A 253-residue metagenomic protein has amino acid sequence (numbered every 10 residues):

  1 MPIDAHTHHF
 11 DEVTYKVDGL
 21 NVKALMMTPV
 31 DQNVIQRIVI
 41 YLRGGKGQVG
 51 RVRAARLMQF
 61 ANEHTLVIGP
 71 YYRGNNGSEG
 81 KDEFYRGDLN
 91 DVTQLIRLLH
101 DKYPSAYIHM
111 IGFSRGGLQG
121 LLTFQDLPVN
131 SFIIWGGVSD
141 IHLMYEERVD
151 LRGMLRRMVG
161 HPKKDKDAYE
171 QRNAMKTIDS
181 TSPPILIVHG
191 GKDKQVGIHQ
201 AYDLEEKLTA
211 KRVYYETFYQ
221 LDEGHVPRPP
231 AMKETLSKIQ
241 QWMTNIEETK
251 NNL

Functional and structural regions predicted by a protein language model:
M1-D31: N-terminal cap/lid segment of alpha/beta-hydrolase-fold proteins
N33-Q36, L42-G80: Short substrate-entry loop that stabilizes the transition state in hydrolases
E83-K102: Alpha/beta-hydrolase active-site loop
Y103-S114: Alpha/beta-hydrolase fold nucleophile elbow
G117-P128: Short glycine-enriched nucleophile-adjacent loop and the immediately C-terminal alpha-helix near the catalytic center
H142-T177, P183: Mobile cap/lid helix-loop segments that gate and shape the active-site cleft of serine hydrolases
T181, I187-H189, D193: Short beta-strand/loop motif that positions the catalytic acidic residue of the alpha/beta-hydrolase fold
Y202, K211-L253: C-terminal catalytic histidine-bearing segment of alpha/beta-hydrolase fold enzymes
